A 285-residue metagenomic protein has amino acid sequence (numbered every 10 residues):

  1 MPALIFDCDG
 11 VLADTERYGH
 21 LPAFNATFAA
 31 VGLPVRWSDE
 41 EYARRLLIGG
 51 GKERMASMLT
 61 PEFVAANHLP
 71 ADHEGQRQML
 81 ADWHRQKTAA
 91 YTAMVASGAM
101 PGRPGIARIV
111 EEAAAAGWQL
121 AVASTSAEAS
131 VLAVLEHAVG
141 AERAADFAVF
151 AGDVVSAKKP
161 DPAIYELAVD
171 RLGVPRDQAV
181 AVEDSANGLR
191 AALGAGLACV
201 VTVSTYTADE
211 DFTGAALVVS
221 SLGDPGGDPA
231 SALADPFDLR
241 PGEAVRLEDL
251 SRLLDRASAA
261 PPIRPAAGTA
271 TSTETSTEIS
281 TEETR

Functional and structural regions predicted by a protein language model:
M1, G117, R176-Q178: A general structural motif
M1-C8, L12-P104, A115: N-terminal helical cap/lid subdomain that shapes the substrate entry/recognition surface in HAD-like hydrolases
A13, L120-A123, A181-V182: Conserved SAM-binding loop
F24, P101, I106-E136, A192: Substrate-recognition element of Asp-dependent hydrolases with the DxDx(T/V) motif
L59-A66, Q119-T125, L135-A138, F147: N-terminal-biased segments
E111, A127-R285: Asp-based, Mg2+/Mn2+-dependent phosphohydrolase catalytic module
